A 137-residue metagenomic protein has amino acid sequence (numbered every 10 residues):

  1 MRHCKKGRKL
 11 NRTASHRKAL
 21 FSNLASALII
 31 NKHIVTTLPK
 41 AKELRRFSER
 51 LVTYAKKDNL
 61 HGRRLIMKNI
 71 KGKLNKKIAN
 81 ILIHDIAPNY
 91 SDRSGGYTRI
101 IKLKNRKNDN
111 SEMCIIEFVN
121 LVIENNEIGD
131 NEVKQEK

Functional and structural regions predicted by a protein language model:
M1-R12, H16-A19, N23-K137: Structured, basic alpha/beta domains of bacterial-type, RNA-associated proteins
